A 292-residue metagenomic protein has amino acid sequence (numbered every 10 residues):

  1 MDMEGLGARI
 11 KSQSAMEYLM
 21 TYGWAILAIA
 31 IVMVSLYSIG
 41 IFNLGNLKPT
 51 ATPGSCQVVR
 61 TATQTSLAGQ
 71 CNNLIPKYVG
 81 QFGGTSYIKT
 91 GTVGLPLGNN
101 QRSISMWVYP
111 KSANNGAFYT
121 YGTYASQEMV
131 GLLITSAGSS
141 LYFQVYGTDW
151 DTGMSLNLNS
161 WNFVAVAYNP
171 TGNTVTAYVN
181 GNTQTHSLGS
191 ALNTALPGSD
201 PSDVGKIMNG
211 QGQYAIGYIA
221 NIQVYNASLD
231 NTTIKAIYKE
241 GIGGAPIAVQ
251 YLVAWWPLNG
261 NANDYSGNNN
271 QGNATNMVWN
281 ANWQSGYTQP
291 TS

Functional and structural regions predicted by a protein language model:
M1-S14: N-terminal leader/signal peptides at the extreme start of proteins
M16-Y18, Y22-A51, D230: C-terminal juxtamembrane segment of a hydrophobic transmembrane alpha-helix
T52-S86, L97, T171, Q184-H186 (+2 more regions): Extracytoplasmic low-complexity segments
S86-Y142, L158, G172-Y178, N209-Y214 (+1 more regions): Extracellular glycan-recognition modules
I104-S112, V164-V166, V204, I219-Y225 (+1 more regions): Short hydrophobic/aromatic patches on beta-strands that form ligand-binding or substrate-lining surfaces
L141-F163: Short, aromatic/His-centered strand-loop micro-motif at the edge of beta-sheets
Y146-D151, P197-A220, E240-I242: Extracellular glycan-interaction patches encoded by glycine-rich segments
V179-S202: Short, solvent-exposed beta-strand-to-loop segments that form ligand-recognition rims of beta-rich domains
